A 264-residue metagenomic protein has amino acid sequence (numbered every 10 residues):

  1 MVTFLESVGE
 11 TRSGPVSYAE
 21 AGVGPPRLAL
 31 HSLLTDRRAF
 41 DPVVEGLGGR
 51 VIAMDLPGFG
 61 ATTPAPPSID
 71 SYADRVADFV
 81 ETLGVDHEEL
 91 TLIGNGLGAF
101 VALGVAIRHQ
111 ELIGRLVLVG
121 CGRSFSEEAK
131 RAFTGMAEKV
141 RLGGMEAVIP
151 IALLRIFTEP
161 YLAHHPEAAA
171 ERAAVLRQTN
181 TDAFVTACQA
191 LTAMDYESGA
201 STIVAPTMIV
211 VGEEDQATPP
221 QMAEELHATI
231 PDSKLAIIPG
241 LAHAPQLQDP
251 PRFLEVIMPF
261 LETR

Functional and structural regions predicted by a protein language model:
G14-T63: Conserved HGGG/HGGXW glycine-rich cap/lid loop of the alpha/beta-hydrolase fold
D41-E45, I52-I93, E255: Active-site loop/oxyanion-hole signature of alpha/beta-hydrolase fold enzymes
G94, G98, A102: Gly/Ala-rich beta-loop-alpha elbow adjacent to hydrolase catalytic centers
L103, I107-R108, I113-G143: Flexible "cap/lid" loop of the alpha/beta hydrolase fold
S124-A132, M145-S201: Conserved alpha/beta-hydrolase catalytic His-Asp/Glu region
I203, I209-V211, D215: Short beta-strand/loop motif that positions the catalytic acidic residue of the alpha/beta-hydrolase fold
E224-A244: Catalytic histidine neighborhood in serine/cysteine hydrolases with alpha/beta-hydrolase-type architecture
L241-L254: Catalytic histidine-centered segment of alpha/beta-hydrolase-like enzymes
